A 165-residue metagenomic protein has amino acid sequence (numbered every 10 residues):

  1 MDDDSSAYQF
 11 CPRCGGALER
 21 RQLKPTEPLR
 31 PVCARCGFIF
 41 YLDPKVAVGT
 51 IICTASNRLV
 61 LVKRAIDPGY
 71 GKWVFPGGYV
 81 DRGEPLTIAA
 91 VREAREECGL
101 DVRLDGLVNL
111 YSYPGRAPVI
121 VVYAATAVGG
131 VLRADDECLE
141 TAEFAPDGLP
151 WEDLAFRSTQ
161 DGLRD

Functional and structural regions predicted by a protein language model:
D2, C53-E96: Conserved Nudix-box catalytic region and its N-terminal flanking loop in Nudix hydrolases and closely related
D2-T50: Acidic, metal-coordinating catalytic segment for phosphate/diphosphate chemistry, firing primarily on the Nudix
R13, V32, A47, V60-L61 (+3 more regions): Conserved beta-strand segments that form the floor/walls of ligand-binding pockets within enzyme and binding domains
R20-Q22, D101-V108: A short coil-to-beta-strand element that immediately follows conserved catalytic motifs
V46-V48, N57, V119-V121, L139: Change "...and in nucleic-acid phosphodiester-cleaving endonucleases..." to "...and in nucleic-acid processing enzymes
I52-C53, L61, A125, E143: Conserved hydrophobic "DFG−1" position in protein kinase catalytic cores
Y111-D135, A142, P146, G162: Active-site-adjacent beta-strand/loop module that shapes the phosphate/pyrophosphate-binding cleft
T141-G148, E152-D165: C-terminal, charged low-complexity interaction regions
